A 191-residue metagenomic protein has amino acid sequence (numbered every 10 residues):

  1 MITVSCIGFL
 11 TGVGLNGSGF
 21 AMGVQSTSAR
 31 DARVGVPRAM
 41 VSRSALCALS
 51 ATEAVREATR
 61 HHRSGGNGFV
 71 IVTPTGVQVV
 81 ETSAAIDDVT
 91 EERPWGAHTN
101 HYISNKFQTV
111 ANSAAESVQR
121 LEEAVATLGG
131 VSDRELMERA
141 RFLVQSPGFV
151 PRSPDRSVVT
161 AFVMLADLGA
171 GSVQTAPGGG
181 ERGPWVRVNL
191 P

Functional and structural regions predicted by a protein language model:
M1-R38, T52, S64-G66: A contiguous strand-loop segment
A39-A45: Short amphipathic C-terminal alpha-helix that caps PH/PH-like domains
A45-P191: C-terminus-biased signal that marks the final domain/tail of proteins
